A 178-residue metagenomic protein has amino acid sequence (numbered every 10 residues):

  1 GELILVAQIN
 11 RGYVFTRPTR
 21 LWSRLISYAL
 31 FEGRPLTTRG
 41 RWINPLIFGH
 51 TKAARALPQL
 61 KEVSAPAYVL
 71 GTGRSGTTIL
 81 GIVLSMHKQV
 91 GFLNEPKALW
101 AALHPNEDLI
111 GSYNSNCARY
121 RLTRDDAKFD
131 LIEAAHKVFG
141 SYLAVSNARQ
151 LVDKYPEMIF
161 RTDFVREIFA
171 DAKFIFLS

Functional and structural regions predicted by a protein language model:
E2-H136: PAPS-dependent sulfotransferase catalytic core
K61, T72-S75, K154-F160, E167: Short, glycine/acidic-rich beta->alpha junctions
A67, A148-L151, A172-K173: Short active-site oxyanion
M86, V90, A148, A170-D171: Short, well-ordered coil loops that connect the C-terminus of an alpha-helix to the N-terminus of a beta-strand
F92-N94, V152, F176: Hydrophobic residues in well-ordered beta-strands that form the structural core
L103-P105, T162-V165: Short, conserved acidic/polar surface loops in the N-terminal third of protein domains
L131-F164: Glycine-rich phosphate-binding loop used to anchor ATP phosphates in small-molecule kinases, encompassing both
K154-Y155, V165-S178: Conserved phosphate-donor/acceptor-positioning beta-strand/loop module used by diverse small-molecule
